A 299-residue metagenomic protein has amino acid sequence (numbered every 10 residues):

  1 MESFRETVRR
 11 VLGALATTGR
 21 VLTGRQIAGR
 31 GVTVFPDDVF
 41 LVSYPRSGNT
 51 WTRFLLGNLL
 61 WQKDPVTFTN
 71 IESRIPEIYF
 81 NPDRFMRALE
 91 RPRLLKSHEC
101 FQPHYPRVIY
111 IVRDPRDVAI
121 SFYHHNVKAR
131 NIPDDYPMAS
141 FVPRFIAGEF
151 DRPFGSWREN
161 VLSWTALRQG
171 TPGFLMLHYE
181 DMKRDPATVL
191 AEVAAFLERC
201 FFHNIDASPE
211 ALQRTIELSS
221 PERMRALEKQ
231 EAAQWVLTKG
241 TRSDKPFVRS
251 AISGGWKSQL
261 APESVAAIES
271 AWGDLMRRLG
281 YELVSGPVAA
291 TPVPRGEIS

Functional and structural regions predicted by a protein language model:
E2-L177, A195-L197, R242, P246-S299: PAPS-dependent sulfotransferase catalytic domain
F40-L41, M176, A211-L218: Extended hydrophobic secondary-structure segments that form protein cores and membrane-embedded regions
W51, D117, E192, R214-P221: Alpha-helical scaffold segments in carbohydrate-active enzymes
E180-K183: A generic structural motif
P186-N204: NTP-dependent small-molecule kinase module
E198-E217, M224, L283-G286: Short, surface-exposed acidic
E217-S243: Short acidic/His-enriched helical or mixed secondary-structure segments at domain edges of catalytic enzymes and some
